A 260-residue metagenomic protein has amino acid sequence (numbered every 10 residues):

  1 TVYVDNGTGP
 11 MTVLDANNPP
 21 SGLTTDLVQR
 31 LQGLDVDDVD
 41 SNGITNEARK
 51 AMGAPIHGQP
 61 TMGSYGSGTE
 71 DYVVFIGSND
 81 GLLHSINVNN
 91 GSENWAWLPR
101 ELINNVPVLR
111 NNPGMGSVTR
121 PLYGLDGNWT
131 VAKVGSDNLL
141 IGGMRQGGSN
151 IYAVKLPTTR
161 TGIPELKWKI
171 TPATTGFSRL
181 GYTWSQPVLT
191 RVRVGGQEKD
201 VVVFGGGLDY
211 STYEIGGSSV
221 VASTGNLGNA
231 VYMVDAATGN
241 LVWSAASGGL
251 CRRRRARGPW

Functional and structural regions predicted by a protein language model:
T1-W260: A fold-level detector for beta-propeller and closely related beta-sheet-rich head/sensor domains
